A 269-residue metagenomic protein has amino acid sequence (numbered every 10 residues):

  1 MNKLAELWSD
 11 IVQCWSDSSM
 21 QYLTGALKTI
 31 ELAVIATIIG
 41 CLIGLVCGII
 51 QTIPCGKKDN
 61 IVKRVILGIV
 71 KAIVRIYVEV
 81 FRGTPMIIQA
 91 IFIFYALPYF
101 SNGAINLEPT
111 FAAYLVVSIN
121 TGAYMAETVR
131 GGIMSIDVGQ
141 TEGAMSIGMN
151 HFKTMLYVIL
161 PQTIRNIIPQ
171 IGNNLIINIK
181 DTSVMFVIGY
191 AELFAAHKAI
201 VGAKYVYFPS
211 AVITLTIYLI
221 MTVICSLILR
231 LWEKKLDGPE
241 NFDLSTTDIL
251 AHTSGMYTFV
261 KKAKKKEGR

Functional and structural regions predicted by a protein language model:
M1-R269: Transmembrane alpha-helices and adjacent helix-loop boundaries
